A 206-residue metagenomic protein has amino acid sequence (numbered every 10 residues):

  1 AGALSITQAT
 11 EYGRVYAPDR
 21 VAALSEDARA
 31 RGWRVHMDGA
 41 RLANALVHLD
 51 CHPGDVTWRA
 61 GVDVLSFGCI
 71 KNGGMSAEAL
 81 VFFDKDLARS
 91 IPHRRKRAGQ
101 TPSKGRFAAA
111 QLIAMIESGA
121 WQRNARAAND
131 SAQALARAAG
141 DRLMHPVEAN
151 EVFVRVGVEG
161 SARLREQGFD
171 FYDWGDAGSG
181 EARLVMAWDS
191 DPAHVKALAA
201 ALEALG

Functional and structural regions predicted by a protein language model:
A1-G39: Active-site phosphate-binding strand-loop segment of PLP-dependent enzymes
G2-V15, G54-E151, R155-V156: Active-site C-terminal subdomain of aminotransferase-like
D19-E26, A30, R41-V62: Active-site pre-lysine segment of PLP-dependent enzymes
R20-L24, H52-V56, S131, L135 (+2 more regions): A general structural detector for well-ordered alpha-helical segments in enzyme core domains, enriched
V21, V81-D84, K96-R97, Q167-D170 (+1 more regions): Short, solvent-exposed amphipathic alpha-helical segments in soluble enzyme and RNA/protein-processing domains
S25-A28, V35, T57, A139 (+1 more regions): A generic structural signal for well-ordered alpha-helical segments
A40-R41, I70: Short, ordered loop/turn segments at secondary-structure junctions
Q133, D141-L205: Conserved C-terminal alpha-helix-loop-beta "cap" of PLP-dependent enzymes that closes/shapes the active-site mouth
